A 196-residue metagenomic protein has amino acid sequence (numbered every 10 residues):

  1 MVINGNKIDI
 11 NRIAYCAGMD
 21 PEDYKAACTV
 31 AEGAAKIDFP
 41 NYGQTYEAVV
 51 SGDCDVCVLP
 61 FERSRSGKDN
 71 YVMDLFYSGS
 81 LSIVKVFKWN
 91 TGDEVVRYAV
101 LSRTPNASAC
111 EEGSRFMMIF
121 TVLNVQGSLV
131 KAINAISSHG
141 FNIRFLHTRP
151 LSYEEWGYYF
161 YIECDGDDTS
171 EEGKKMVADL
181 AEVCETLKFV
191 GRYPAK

Functional and structural regions predicted by a protein language model:
M1-K196: Domain-level signature for soluble enzymes in the chorismate/prephenate branch of the shikimate pathway
